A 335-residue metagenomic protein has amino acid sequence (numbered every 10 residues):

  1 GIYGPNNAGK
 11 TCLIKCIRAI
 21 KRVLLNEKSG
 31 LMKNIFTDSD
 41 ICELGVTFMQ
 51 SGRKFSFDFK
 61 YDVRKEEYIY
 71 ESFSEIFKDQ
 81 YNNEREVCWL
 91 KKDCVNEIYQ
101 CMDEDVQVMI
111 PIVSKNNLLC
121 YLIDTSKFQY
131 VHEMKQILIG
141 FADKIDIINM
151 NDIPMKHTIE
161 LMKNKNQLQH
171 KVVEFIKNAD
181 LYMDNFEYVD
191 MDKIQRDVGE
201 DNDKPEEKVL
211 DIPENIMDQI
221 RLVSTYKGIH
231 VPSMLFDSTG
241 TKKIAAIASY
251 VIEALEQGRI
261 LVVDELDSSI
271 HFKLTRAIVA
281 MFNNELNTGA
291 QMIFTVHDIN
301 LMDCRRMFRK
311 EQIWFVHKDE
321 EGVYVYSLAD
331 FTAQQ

Functional and structural regions predicted by a protein language model:
G1-K65: Conserved P-loop NTP-binding catalytic core
I2, D201-I252, I260, L266-I270: Conserved ABC ATPase signature
A19-G30, L255-E256, N283-G289: Post-Walker A helix-loop "phosphate-sensing" segment adjacent to the P-loop in P-loop NTPases
V46-G52, S74-D79, S224-G228, K318: Short acidic, glycine-rich loop/turn motifs
K54-S56, E84-V87, H230-P232, V323: Short, mixed charged/polar active-site loops that provide acid/base catalysis or chelate metal/phosphate cofactors
D58-D197: Electropositive, glycine-dotted interaction segments that contact anionic polymers or phosphate-rich ligands
Q257, A277-Q335: C-terminal lobe/lid and adjacent interdomain/linker elements of RecA-like ASCE P-loop ATPase modules
H271-R276: Short alpha-helix of the ABC ATPase nucleotide-binding domain corresponding to the H-loop/switch region
